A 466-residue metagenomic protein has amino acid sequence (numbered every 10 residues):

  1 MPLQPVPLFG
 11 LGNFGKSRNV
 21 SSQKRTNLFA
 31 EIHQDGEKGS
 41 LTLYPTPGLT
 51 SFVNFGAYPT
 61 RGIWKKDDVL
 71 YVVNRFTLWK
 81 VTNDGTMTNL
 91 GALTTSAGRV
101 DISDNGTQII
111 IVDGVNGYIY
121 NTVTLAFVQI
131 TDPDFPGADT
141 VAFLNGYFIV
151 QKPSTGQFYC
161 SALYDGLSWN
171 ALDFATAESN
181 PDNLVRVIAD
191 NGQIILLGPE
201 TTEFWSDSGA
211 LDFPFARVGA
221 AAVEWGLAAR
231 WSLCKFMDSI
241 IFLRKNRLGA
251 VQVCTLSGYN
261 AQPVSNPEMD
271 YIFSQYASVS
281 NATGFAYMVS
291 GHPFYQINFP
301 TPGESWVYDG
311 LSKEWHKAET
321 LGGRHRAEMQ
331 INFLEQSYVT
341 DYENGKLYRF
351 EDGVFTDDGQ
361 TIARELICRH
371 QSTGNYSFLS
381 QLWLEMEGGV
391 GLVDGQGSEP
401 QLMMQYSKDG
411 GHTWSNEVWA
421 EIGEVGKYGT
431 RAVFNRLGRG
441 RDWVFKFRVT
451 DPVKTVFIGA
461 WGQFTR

Functional and structural regions predicted by a protein language model:
M1-Q108, E224-I241, K245-R466: Beta-sheet repeat architectures centered on beta-propellers
F55-G56, Q129-D139, E178-D182, R186 (+1 more regions): Surface-exposed ligand/attachment interfaces on beta-rich extracellular proteins
R61, V100, D139, V185 (+2 more regions): Beta-propeller and closely related beta-sheet repeat lectin domains
T82-G85, N121-L125, L163-D165, S208-A210 (+2 more regions): Short loop/turn segments that connect beta-strands within beta-propeller blades
D101-P133, V150: Hydrophobic or amphipathic alpha-helical targeting/insertion segments
N121-Y147, A171-F174: Asp-box/WD-like beta-propeller blade repeats and closely related beta-sheet repeat scaffolds
L163-A177: A short, charged helix-loop
I195-A220: Surface-exposed extracellular loop regions of Gram-negative outer-membrane beta-barrel proteins
